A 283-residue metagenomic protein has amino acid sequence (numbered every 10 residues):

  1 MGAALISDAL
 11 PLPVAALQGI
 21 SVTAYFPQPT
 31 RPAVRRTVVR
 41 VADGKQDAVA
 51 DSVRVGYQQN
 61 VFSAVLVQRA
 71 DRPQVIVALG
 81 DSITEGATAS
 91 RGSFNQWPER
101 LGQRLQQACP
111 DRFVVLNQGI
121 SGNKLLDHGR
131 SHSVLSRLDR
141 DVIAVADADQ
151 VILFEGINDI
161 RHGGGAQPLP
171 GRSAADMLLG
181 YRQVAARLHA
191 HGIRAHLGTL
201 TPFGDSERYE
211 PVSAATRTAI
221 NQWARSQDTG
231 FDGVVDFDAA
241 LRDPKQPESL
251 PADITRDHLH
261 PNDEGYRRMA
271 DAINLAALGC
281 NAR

Functional and structural regions predicted by a protein language model:
M1-L79, A89-G92, C109-P110, N281-R283: N-terminal secretory targeting modules
P32-T37, A87-S93, D127-R130, G163-A166 (+1 more regions): Short, solvent-exposed loop/turn and secondary-structure capping segments
S52-S121, R130, R137-D147: Serine-esterase "nucleophile elbow" of acetyl-processing enzymes
V75-G80, T84, F113-G119, D149-F154 (+4 more regions): Structural recognition of the beta-strand scaffold that forms the well-ordered cores of secreted hydrolase catalytic
A89, I120-A175: Oxyanion-hole/transition-state-stabilizing segment in secreted/luminal serine hydrolases and related acyltransferases
Q103, R137-R140, D176-A186, A190 (+1 more regions): Alpha-helical scaffolding segments of alpha/beta enzyme cores, especially the outer helices of TIM-barrel or partial
L135, R161-G163, L200-R283: Catalytic His-Asp segment of secreted/periplasmic serine-dependent ester chemistry enzymes
D149-A190, R194-T199, E207-P211: A beta-strand-loop signature enriched in Asp, Gly, Thr, and Trp that corresponds to the sialidase/neuraminidase Asp-box
